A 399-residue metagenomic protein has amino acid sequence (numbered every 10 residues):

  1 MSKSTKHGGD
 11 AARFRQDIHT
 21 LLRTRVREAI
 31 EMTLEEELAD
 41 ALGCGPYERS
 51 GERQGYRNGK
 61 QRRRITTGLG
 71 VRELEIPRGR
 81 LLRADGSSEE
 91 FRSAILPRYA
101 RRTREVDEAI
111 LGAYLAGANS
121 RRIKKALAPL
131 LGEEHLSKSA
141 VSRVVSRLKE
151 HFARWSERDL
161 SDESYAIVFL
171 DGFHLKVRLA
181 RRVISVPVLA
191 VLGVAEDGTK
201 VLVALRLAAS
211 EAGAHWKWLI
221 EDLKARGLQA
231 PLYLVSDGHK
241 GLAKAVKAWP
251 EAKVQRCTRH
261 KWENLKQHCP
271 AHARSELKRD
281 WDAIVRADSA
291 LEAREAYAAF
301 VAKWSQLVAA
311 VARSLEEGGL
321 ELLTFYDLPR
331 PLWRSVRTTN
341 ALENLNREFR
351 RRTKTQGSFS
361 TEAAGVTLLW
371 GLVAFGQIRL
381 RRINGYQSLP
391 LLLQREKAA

Functional and structural regions predicted by a protein language model:
M1, A100-R101, L111, A166 (+9 more regions): Conserved phosphate-chemistry cores used by DNA topoisomerases
M1-G9, R13, E36, D40 (+2 more regions): Acidic/histidine-rich catalytic cores and adjacent linkers of DNA breakage/strand-transfer/modification proteins
M1-N119, K124-E150, R154-Y165: Short, flexible loop/hinge motifs at secondary-structure junctions
R15, H19, R23, R27 (+19 more regions): Amphipathic alpha-helical transducer elements in NTP-driven molecular machines
L34, L38, L69, L81 (+13 more regions): Mobile genetic element proteins and their domesticated derivatives, centered on retroelements and DNA transposons
K60, P77-R98, E134-S236, K240 (+2 more regions): RNase H-like nuclease fold core
L74, A84-D85, K124, V177-R178 (+3 more regions): Short helix/loop capping segments that flank catalytic or ligand/cofactor-binding pockets
Y233-K240, A245-D280: Conserved beta-strand -> loop -> alpha-helix junction used to position metal-binding or nucleic-acid-contacting
